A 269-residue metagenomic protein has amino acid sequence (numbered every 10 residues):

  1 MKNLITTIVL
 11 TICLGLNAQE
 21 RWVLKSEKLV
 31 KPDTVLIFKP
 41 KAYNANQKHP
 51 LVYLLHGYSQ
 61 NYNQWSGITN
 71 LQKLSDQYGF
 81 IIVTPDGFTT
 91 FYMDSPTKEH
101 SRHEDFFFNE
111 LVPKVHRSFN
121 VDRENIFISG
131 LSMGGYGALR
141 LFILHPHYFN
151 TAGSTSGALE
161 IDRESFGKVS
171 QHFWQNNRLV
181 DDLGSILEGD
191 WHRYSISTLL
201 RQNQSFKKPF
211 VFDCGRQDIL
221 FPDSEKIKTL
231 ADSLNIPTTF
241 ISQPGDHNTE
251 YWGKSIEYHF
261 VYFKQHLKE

Functional and structural regions predicted by a protein language model:
M1-I5: Positively charged n-region of N-terminal signal peptides that target proteins for export
I8-A18: Hydrophobic h-region of N-terminal signal peptides that target proteins for export in Gram-negative bacteria
Q19-E269: Non-catalytic cap/lid and distal C-terminal segments of serine-dependent acyl enzymes
